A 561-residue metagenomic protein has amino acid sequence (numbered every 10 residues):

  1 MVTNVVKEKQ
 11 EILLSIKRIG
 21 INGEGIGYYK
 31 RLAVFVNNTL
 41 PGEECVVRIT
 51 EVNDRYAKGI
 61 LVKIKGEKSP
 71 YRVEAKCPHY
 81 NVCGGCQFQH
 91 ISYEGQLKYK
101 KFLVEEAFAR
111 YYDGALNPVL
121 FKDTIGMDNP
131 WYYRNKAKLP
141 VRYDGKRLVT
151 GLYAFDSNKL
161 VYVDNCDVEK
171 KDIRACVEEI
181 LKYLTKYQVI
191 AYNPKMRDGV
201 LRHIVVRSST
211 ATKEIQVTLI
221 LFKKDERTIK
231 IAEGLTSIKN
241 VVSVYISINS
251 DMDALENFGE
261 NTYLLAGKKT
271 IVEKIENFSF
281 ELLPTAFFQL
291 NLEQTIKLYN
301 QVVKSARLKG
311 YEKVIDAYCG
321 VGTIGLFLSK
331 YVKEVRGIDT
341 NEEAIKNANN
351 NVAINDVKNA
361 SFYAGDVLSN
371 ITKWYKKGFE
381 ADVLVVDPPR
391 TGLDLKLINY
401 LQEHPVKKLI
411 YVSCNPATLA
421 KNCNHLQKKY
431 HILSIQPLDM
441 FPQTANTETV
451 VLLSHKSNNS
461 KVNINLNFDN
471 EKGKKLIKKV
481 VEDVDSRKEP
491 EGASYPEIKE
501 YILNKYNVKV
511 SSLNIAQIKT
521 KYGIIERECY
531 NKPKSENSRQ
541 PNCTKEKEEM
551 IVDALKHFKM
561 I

Functional and structural regions predicted by a protein language model:
M1-H79, A115, S369: Terminal RNA-binding accessory module
V2-I21, E226-R487, Y495: Rossmann-like S-adenosyl-L-methionine
V62-K65, S69-A75, V82-A191, A211: Extended interfacial segments that mediate partner engagement and assembly in macromolecular machines
L160-V200, F222-S250: Internal alpha/beta scaffold segment
V206, T212-F222, S279-L283: Short, aliphatic-rich beta-strand segments
S494-Y506, A516-Y522: DNA-recognition alpha helix
E526-R539: Short Lys/Arg-enriched helix C-cap and helix-to-coil transition segments that create basic nucleic-acid-contact patches
Q540-I561: Phospho-regulated, low-complexity intrinsically disordered regions of nuclear gene-regulatory and chromatin-associated
